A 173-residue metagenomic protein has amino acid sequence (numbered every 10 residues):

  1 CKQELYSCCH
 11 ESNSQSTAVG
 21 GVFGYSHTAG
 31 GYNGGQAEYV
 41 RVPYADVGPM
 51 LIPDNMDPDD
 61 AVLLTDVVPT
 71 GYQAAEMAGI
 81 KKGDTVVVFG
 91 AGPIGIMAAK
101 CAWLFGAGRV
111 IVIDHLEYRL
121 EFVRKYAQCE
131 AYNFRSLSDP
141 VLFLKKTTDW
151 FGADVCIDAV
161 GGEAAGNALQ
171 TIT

Functional and structural regions predicted by a protein language model:
C1-P49: Glycine-rich phosphate/adenylate-binding loop and adjacent beta-alpha elements of nucleotide- or dinucleotide-binding
G31-G35, D54-E76, F89-M97: A glycine-rich, Thr/Ser-enriched phosphate-binding loop motif common to dinucleotide/cofactor-binding enzymes
G35, V47, V62, D66-P69 (+3 more regions): Conserved active-site and cofactor/substrate-binding residues in soluble primary-metabolism enzymes
Y44-A45, N55, R135-S136: Short loop segments at secondary-structure junctions
P49-M50, A131: Generic structural signal for residues in well-ordered beta-strands
M56-D57, G79-T85, W150-F151: Short helix-loop-beta connector
A78, Q170-T173: Conserved helix-to-beta-strand junction in the class I
T85-A91, K100-Q170: Adenosine-nucleotide cofactor-binding segment
